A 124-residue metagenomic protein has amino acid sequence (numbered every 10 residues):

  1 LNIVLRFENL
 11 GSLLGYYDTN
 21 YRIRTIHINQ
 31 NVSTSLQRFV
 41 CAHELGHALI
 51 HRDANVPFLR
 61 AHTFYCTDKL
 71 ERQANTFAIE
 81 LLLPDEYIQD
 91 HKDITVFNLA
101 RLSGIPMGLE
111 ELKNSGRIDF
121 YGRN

Functional and structural regions predicted by a protein language model:
L1-N124: Active-site hotspot residues in diverse enzymes, especially metal/ion-binding acidic/histidine motifs
